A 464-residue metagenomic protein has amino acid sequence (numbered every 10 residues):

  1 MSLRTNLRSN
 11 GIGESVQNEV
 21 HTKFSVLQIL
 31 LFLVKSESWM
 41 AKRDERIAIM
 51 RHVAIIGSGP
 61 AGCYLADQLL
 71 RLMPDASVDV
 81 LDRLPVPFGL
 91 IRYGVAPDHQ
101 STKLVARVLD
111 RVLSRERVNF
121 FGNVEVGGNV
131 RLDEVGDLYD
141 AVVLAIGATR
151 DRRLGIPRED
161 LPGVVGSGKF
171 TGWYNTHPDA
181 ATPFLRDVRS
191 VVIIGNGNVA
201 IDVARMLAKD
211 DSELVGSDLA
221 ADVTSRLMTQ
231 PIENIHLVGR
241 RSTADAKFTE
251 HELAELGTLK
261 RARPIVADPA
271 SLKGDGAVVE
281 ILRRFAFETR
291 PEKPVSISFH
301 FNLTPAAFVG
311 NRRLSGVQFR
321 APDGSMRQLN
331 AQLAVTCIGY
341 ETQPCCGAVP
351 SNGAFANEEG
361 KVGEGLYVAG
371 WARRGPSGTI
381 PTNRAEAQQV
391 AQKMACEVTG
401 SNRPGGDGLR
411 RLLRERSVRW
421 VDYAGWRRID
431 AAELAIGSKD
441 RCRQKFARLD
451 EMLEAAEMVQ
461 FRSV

Functional and structural regions predicted by a protein language model:
R4, R8: Short Gly/Ser/Thr- and charged-rich N-terminal loops/segments that act as flexible capping/hinge elements
L27-L30, V34, D44-I56, P60 (+10 more regions): Rossmann-like nucleotide/phosphate-binding core characteristic of flavoprotein oxidoreductases
A61, V86, V199, T243: Conserved Rossmann-like nucleotide-cofactor binding loop
V80, R205-A321, M394, V398-R403 (+3 more regions): Dinucleotide-binding/catalytic capping subdomain of oxidoreductase cores
P85-A141, V279-S298: N-terminal Rossmann-like dinucleotide/flavin-binding domain of flavoprotein oxidoreductases that bind FAD/FMN
A141, A145-R152, G197, A331-P344: Glycine-/small-residue-rich beta->alpha transition segments that form the dinucleotide
D151-T229, N352-G360: Glycine-rich dinucleotide-binding loop and its adjacent helix/turn
